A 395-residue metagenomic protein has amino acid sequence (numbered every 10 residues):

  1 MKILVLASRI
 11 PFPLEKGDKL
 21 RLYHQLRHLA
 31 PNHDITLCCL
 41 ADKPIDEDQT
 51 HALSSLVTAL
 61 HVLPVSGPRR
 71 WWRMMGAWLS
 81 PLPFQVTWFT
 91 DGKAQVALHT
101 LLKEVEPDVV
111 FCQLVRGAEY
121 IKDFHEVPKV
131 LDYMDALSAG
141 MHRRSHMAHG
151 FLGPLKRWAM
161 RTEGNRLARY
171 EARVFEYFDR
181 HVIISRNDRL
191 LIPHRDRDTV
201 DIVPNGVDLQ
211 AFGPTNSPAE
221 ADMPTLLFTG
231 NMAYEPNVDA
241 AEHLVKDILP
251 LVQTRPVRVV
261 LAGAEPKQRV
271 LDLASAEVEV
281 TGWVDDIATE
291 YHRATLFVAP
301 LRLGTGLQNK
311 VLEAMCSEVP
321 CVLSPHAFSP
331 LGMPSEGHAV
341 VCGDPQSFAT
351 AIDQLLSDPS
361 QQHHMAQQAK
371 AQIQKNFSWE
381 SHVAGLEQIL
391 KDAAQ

Functional and structural regions predicted by a protein language model:
M1-V62: N-terminal subdomain of nucleotide-sugar transferases
E47-Q49, E119-I121, N165-T199, Q268 (+1 more regions): A short, active-site helix/loop in glycosyltransferases that binds the activated sugar's phosphate group
G67, W71-F84, V130-R169: Acceptor-binding helix/loop patch of EC 2.4 sugar-transfer enzymes, predominantly nucleotide-sugar-dependent
L167, A172, H194, D198-R293: Conserved catalytic-core segment of nucleotide-activated headgroup transferases in glycan assembly
D179, H292-G306, S317-P320: Acidic donor-binding loop of glycosyltransferase active sites
K310-E313, P320-S324: Short hydrophobic beta-strand element within catalytic cores of glycosyltransferases and related nucleotide-activated
A339-Q346, Q354-P359: Conserved acidic donor-binding segment of nucleotide-sugar-dependent glycosyltransferases
Q361-N376, H382-G385: A short, well-ordered alpha-helix in the C-terminal region of glycosyltransferases
